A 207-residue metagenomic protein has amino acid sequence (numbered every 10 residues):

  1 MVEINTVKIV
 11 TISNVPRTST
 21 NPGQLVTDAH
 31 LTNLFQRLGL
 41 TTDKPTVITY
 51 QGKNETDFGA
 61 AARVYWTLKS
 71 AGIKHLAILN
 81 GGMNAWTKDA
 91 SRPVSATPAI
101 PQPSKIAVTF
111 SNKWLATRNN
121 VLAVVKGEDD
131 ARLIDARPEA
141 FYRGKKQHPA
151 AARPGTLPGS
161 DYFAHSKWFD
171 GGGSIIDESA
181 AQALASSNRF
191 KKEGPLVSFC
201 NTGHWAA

Functional and structural regions predicted by a protein language model:
M1-D43, Q51, V124-E193: Positively charged, proline/Ser/Thr-rich regional signature most characteristic of the Rhodanese/CDC25-like
L25-A123, K146, G155, N201 (+1 more regions): Thiolate-centered catalytic microenvironments shared by cysteine-dependent enzyme domains
V64-K69, N188, K192-S198: Short, electropositive alpha-helical surface patch
K74-H75, D130, P195-L196: Short active-site oxyanion
A183, E193-A207: C-terminal soluble interaction/assembly domains
